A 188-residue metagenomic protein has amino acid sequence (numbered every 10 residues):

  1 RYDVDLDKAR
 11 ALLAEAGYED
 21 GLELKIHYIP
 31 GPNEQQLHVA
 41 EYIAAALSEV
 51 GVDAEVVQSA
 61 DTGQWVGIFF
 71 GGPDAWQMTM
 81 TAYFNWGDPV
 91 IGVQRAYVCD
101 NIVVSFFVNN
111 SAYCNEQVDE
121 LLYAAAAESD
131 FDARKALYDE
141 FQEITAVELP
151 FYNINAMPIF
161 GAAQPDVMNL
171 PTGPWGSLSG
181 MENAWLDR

Functional and structural regions predicted by a protein language model:
R1-E15, P32-H38: Structural transition elements
G17-E19: Glycine-rich phosphate/diphosphate-binding loops that line cofactor/substrate pockets in enzymes
G21-P30, A54-E55, Q77: Short, well-ordered beta-strand elements
Y28, Q58, A156: A cross-domain feature marking catalytic cores of carbohydrate-active enzymes and several ubiquitous metabolic/repair
G31, V56-G67: Short helix-initiation/N-cap motifs at beta->coil->alpha
P32-A44, G67-R188: Detector for C-terminal structural segments
G51: Short glycine-rich hinge loops at helix-strand junctions in the catalytic core of two-component histidine kinases
